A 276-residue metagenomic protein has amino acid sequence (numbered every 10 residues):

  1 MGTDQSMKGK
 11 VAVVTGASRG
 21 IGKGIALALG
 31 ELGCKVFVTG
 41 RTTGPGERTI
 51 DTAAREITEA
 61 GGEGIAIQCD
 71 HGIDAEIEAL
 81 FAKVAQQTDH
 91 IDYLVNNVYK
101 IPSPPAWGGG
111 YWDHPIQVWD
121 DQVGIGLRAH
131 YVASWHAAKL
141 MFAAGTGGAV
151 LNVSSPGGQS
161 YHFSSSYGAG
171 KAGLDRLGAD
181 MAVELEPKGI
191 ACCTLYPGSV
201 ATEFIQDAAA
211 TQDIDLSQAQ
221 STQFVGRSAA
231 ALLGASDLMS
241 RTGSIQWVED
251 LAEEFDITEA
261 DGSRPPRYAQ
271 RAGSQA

Functional and structural regions predicted by a protein language model:
K10, G62-E63, H90-I91, M141-S155 (+2 more regions): Active-site loop of short-chain dehydrogenase/reductase
V11, S18-R19, T42: Conserved glycine-rich cofactor-binding loop
L32-T52: Conserved glycine-rich Rossmann-like NAD(P)H-binding loop of the short-chain dehydrogenase/reductase
R48, Q68-L80, I116: The beta1-alpha1 cofactor-binding region of Rossmann-like NAD(H)/NADP(H)-dependent oxidoreductases
K100-P104, W112-V118, Q122, F142 (+2 more regions): Catalytic loop of short-chain dehydrogenase/reductase
S134-W135, A179: A short, exposed helix-loop element centered on a Lys and neighboring polar residues
T194, I214-A276: C-terminal helical subdomain
